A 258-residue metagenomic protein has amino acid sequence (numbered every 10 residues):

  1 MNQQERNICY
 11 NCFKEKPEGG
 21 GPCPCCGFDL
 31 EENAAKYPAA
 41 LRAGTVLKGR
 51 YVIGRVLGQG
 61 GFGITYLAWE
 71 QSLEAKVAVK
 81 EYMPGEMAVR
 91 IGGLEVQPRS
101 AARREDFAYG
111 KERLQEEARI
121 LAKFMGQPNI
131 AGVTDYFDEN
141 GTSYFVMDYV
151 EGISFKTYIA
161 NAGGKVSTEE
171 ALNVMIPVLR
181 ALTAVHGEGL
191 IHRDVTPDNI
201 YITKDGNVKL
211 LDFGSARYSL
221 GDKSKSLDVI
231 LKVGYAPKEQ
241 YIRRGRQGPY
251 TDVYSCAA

Functional and structural regions predicted by a protein language model:
I91-F124: AlphaC helix of the eukaryotic protein kinase fold
Y136: Activation-segment/catalytic-loop signature of the eukaryotic protein kinase fold
N140-S154: Conserved short submotifs of the Hanks-type protein kinase catalytic core that shape the nucleotide-binding pocket
F155-V166: AlphaC helix of the protein kinase catalytic domain
V174-M175: Activation segment signature within eukaryotic-like protein kinase domains
L179-L190: Protein kinase catalytic-loop region centered on the HRD/HxD motif
S226-E239: Conserved activation segment of eukaryotic-like protein kinases, specifically the C-terminal portion of the activation
